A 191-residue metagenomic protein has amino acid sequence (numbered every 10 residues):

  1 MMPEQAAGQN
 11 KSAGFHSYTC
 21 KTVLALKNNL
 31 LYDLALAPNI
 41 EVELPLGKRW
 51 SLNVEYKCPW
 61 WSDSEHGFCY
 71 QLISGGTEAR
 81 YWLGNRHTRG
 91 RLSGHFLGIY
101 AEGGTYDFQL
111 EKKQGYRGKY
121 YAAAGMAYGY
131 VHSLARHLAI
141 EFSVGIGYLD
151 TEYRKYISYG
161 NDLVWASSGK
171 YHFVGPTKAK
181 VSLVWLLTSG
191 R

Functional and structural regions predicted by a protein language model:
M1-K11, L183, L187-R191: Bacterial Sec-dependent N-terminal signal peptides
S12-T22, R49, G84-G94, L134-I140 (+1 more regions): Short loop/turn motifs that connect adjacent beta-strands in outer-membrane beta-barrel proteins
Y18-C20, L30-L31, H66-L72, Q114-Y120 (+1 more regions): Replace "Gram-negative outer membrane beta-barrel proteins" with "bacterial and organellar outer membrane beta-barrel
A25-D107: Glycine- and aromatic-enriched membrane insertion/assembly motifs of diderm outer-membrane and organelle channel
Y32, L44, Y81-L83, Y130-H132 (+2 more regions): Residue-level signature of outer-membrane beta-barrel architecture
I40, T77, M126-Y128, V144 (+1 more regions): Membrane-embedded beta-strands of outer-membrane beta-barrel proteins, especially the hydrophobic/small aromatic
E65-C69, D107-G115, Y153-G160: Outer-membrane beta-barrel translocator domains and adjoining extracellular loop/strand segments of Gram-negative
G76-W82, F173-R191: Outer-membrane beta-barrel "beta-signal"
